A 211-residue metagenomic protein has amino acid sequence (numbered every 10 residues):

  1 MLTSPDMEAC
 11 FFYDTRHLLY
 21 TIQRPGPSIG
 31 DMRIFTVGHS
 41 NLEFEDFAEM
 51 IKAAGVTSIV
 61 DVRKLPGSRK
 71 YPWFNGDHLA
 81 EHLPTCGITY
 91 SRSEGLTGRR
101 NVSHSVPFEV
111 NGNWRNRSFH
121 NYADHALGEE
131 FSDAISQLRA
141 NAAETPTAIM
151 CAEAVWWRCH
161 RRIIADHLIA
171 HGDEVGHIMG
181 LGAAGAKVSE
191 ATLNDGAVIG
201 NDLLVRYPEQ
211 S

Functional and structural regions predicted by a protein language model:
S4, D14-T15, P25, P208: Compositionally biased, intrinsically disordered low-complexity segments
D6, D14-Y20, D31: Intrinsic-disorder-associated, low-complexity terminal segments enriched in Asp/Asn/His/Tyr and depleted of Lys/Arg
I22-S211: Residues lining hydrophobic/aromatic ligand-binding pockets adjacent to catalytic sites
